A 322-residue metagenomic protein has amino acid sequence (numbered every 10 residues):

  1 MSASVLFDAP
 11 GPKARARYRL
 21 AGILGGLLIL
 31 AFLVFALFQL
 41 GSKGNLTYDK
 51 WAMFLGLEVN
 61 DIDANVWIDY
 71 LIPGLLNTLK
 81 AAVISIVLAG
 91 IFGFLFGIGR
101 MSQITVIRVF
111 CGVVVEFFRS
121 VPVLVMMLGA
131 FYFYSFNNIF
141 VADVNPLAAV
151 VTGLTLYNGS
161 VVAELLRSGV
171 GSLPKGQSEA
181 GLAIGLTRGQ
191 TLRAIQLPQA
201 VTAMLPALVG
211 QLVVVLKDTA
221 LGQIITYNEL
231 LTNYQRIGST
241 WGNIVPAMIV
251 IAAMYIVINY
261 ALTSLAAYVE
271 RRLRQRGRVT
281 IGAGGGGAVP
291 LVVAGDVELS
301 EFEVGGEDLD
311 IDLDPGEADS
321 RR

Functional and structural regions predicted by a protein language model:
M1-R322: Transmembrane alpha-helices and adjacent helix-loop boundaries
